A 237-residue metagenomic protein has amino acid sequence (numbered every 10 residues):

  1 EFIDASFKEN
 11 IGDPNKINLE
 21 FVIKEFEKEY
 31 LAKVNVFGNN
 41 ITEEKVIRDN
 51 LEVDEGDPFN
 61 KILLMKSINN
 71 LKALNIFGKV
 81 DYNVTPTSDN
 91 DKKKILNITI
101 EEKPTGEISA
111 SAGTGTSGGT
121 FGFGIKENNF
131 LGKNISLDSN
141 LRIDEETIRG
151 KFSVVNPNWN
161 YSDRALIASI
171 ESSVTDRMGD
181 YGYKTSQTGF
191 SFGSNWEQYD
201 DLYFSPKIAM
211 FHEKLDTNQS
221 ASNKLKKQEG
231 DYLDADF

Functional and structural regions predicted by a protein language model:
E1, E52, K72-I76: Sec-exported extracytoplasmic/periplasmic mature domains
E1-S6, V80: Phosphate-interacting basic helix/loop segments used at nucleotide- and nucleic-acid interfaces
D4-K61, T87-G122, S162-R164: Periplasmic POTRA and POTRA-like interaction domains that precede and scaffold membrane channels/assemblies
N60-F237: Gram-negative/organellar outer-membrane beta-barrel architecture
